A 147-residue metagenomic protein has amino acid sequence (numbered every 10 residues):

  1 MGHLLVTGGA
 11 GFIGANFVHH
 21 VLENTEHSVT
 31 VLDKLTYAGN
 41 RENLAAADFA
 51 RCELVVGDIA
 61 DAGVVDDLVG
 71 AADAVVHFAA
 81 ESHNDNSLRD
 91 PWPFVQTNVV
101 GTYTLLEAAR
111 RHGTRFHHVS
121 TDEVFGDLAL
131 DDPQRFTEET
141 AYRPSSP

Functional and structural regions predicted by a protein language model:
M1-P147: N-terminal Rossmann-like NAD(P)+-binding domain of SDR-like oxidoreductases, especially those catalyzing
